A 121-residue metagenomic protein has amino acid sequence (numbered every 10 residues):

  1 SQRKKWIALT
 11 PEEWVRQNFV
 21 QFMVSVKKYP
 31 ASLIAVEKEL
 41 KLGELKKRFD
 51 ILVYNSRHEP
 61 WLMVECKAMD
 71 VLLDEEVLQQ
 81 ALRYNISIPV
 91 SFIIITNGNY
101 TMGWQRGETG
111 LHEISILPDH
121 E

Functional and structural regions predicted by a protein language model:
S1-F92, N99-E121: A short, conserved, highly charged catalytic patch centered on acidic carboxylates
